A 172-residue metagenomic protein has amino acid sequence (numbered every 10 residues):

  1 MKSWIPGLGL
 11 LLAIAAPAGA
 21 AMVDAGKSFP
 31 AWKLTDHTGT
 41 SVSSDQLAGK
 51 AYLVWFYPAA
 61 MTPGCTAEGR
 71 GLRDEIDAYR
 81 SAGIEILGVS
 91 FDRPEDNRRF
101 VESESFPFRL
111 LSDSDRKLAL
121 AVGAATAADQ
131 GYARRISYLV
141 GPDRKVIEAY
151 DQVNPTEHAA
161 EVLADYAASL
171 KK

Functional and structural regions predicted by a protein language model:
W4-A31: N-proximal helix/coil linker or "cap" segments that precede and/or mark the start of modular domains
S28, A51, Y132-R134: Short, small/polar residue-rich loop motifs at catalytic or cofactor-binding pockets
W32-Y52: A short beta-strand-turn-helix
D45-T66: Short active-site neighborhood of thiol/selenol oxidoreductases, capturing the structured segment around
T66-F106, R116-L118: Structural microenvironment flanking redox-active thiols in thiol-disulfide oxidoreductases
F106-F108, T126-Y138: Structural micro-motif
Y132-K172: Thiol-/selenol-based redox modules, centered on thioredoxin-like and closely related oxidoreductase domains
